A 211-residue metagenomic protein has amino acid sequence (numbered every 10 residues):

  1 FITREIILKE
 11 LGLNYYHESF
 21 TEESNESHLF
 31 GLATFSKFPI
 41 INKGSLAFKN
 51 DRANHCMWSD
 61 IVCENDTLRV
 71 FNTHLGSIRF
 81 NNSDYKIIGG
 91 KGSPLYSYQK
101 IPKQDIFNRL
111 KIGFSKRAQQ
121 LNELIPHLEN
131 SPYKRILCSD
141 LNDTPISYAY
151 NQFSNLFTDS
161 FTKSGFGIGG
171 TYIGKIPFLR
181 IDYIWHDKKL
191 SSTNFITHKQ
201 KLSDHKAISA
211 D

Functional and structural regions predicted by a protein language model:
F1-C63, H74-S77: Membrane-embedded segments
F1-T3, E23-L29, A53, I78-R79 (+3 more regions): Active-site environment of divalent metal-dependent phosphoester hydrolases
E5-E10, Y85-K86, Y150-S154: Short, glycine/charged-enriched secondary-structure capping and boundary segments
G31-A33, H55-M57, R69, Y183 (+1 more regions): Short beta-strand micro-motifs in enzyme catalytic cores
I41-H127, S131: Catalytic-adjacent loop/helix segments of enzymes that bind and process anionic phosphate/sulfate esters
S45, A118-I136, L141-D211: Metal-dependent phosphoester-hydrolase catalytic domains
